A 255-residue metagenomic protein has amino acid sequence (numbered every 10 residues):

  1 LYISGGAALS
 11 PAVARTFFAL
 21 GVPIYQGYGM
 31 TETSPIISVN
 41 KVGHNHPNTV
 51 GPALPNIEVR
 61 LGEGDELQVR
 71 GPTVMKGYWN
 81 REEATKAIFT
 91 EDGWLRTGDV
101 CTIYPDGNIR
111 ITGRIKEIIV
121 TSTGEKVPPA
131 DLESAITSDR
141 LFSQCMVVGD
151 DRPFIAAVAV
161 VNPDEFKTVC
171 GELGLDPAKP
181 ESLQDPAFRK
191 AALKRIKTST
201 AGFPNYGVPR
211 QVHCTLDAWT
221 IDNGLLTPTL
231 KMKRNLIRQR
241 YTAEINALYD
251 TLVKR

Functional and structural regions predicted by a protein language model:
L1-N45, E58, S143: Gly/Ser/Thr-rich phosphate-binding loop
A7-A8, T73, D164, L236: Alpha-helix/helix-capping structural signal
G29-T33, T97, T121-S122, T227-T229: Ser/Thr-glycine-rich phosphate-binding loops at phosphate-binding pockets of nucleotides, nucleotide cofactors
A53-T121, S138: Conserved ATP-binding/catalytic segment of the ANL
V74, N108-T137, F166-P186, N205-P209 (+2 more regions): Adenylate-forming
V100, P105, D139-E165: C-terminal boundary motif of the adenylate-forming
I119, Q144-V147, P153, L193-R255: Conserved C-terminal "lid"/linker of ANL adenylate-forming enzymes
